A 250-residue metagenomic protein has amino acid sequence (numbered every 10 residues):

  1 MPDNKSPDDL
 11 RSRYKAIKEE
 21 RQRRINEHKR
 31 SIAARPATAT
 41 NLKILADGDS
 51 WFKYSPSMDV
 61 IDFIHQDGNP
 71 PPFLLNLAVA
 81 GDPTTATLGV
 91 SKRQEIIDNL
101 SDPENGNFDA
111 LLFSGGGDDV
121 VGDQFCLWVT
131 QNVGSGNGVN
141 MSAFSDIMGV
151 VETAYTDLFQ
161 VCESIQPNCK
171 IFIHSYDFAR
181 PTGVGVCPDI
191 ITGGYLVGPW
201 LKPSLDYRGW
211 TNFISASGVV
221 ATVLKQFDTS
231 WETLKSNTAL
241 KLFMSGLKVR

Functional and structural regions predicted by a protein language model:
P2-A80: Serine-esterase "nucleophile elbow" of acetyl-processing enzymes
P2-K18, L88-K92, I96, A143-G149 (+1 more regions): Long hydrophobic alpha-helices with heptad-repeat/coiled-coil character
K5, K15-K18, K29, K43 (+8 more regions): Context-gated lysine
D8, S12, A16-A33, Q94 (+7 more regions): Polar/charged alpha-helical tracts
I17, I25, I32, I44 (+7 more regions): Weak global preference for isoleucine
K18-R21, D49-F52, A86-L88, D146-V150 (+1 more regions): Short linear motifs at secondary-structure transitions and domain/linker junctions
K43-L45, W51-S145: Conserved SGNH/GDSL esterase-like catalytic core that processes O-acyl groups on lipids and polysaccharides
S101-R250: Alpha-helical cap/lid subdomain in secreted, periplasmic, or secretory-pathway luminal O-acyl-processing enzymes
